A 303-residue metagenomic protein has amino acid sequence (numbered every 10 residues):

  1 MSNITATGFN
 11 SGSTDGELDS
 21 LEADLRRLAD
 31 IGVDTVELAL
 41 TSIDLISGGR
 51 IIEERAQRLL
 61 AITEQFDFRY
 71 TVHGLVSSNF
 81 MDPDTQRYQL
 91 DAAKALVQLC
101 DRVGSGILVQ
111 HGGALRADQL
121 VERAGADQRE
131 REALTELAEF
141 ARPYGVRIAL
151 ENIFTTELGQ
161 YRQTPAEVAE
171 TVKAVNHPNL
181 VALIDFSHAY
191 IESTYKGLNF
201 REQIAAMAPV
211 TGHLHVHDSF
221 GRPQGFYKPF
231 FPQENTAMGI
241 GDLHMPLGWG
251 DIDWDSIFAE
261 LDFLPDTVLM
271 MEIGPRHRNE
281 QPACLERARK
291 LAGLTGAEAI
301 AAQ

Functional and structural regions predicted by a protein language model:
M1-S105, V181, L291-Q303: N-terminal pre-domain/capping segments
M1-T5, E22, R26-A29, A169-Q303: Histidine-acidic metal/acid-base catalytic patches
N10-D15, A39-I43, L75-S77, G113-L115 (+4 more regions): Active-site beta-loop-alpha junctions enriched in small/polar residues
D15-L18, G49, A124-R131, T156-A166 (+2 more regions): Active-site glycine- and acidic-residue-rich loops that bind and position anionic ligands or nucleotide-like cofactors
L18-D30, E53-E64, R87-D101, Q128-T135 (+7 more regions): Amphipathic, non-transmembrane alpha-helical secondary structure
E37, T71, V109, A149 (+3 more regions): Conserved beta-strand positions in the central sheet of alpha/beta enzyme cores
D44-I46, F80, D118, L158-G159 (+3 more regions): Active-site-proximal flexible loops/turns
Q65, D82-A182: Active-site acidic/histidine proton-transfer and metal-coordination neighborhood in alpha/beta enzyme cores
